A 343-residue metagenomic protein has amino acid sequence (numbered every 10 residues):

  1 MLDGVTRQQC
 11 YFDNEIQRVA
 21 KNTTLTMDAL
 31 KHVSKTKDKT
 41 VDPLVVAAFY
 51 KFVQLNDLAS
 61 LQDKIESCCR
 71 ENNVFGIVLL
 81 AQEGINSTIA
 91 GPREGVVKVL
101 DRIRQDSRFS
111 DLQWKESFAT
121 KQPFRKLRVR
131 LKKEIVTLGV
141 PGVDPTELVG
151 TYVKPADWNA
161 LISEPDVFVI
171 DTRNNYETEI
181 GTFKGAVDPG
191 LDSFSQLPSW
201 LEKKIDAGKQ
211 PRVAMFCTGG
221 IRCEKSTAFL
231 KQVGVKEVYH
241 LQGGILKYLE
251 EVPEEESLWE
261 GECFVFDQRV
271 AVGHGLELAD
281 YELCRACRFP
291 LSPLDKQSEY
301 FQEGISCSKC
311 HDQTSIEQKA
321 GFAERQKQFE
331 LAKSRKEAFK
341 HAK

Functional and structural regions predicted by a protein language model:
M1-T26: N-terminal amphipathic/basic-hydrophobic helices that include classical n-h-c signal peptides and signal-anchor
D28-V149, N174-V213, I221-K343: Rhodanese-like catalytic fold shared by cysteine-dependent sulfurtransferases and DSP/PTP-type phosphatases
T146, G150-K154, L161-I162: A conserved helix-loop-strand patch within extracytoplasmic ligand-binding domains of the periplasmic binding
P165: Glycine-rich active-site/cofactor-binding loop and its immediate structural neighborhood
V169-D171: Structural scaffold elements adjacent to functional motifs in cytosolic proteins
F216: Cofactor-cradling patches in redox/metallo enzymes
